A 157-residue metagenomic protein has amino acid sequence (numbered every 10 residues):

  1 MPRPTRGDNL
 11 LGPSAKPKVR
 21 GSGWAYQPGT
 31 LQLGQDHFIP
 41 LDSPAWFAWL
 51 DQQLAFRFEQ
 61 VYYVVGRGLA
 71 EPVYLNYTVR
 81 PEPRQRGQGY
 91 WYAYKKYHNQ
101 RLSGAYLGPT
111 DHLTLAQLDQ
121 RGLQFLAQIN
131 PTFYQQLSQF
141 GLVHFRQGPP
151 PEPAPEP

Functional and structural regions predicted by a protein language model:
P2-P157: A positively charged, amphipathic N-terminal helix/segment that binds anionic biomolecules
